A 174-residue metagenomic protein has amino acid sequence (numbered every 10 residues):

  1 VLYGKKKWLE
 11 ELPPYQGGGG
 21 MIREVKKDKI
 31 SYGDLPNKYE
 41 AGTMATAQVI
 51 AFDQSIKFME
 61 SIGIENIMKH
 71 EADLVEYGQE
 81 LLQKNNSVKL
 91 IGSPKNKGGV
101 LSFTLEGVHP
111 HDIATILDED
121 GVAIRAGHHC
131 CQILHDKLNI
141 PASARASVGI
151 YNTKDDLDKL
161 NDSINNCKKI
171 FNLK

Functional and structural regions predicted by a protein language model:
V1-K174: Pyridoxal 5′-phosphate
